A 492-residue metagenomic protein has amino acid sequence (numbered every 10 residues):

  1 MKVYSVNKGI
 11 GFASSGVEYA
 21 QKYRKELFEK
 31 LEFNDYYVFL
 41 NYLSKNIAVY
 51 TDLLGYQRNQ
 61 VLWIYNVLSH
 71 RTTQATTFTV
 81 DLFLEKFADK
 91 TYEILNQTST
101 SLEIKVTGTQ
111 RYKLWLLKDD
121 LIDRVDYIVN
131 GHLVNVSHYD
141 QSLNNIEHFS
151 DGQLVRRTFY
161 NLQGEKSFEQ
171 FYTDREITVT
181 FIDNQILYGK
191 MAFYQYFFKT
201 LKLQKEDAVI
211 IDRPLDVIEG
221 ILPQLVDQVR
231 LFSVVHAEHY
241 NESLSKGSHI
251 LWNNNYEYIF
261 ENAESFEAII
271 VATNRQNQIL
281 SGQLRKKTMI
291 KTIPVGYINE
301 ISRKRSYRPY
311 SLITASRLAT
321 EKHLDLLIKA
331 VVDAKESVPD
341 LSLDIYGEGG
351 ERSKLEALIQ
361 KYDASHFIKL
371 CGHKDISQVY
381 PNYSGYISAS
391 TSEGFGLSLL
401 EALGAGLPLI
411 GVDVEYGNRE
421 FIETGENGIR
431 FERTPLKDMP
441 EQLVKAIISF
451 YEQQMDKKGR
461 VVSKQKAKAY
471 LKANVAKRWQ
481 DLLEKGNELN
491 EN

Functional and structural regions predicted by a protein language model:
W252-Y256, E261-T288: A short, active-site helix/loop in glycosyltransferases that binds the activated sugar's phosphate group
R317-E336, G350-S353: A conserved mid-protein helix/loop that constitutes part of the nucleotide-sugar donor-binding site
K354-H373: Nucleotide-activated donor-binding/catalytic signature segment of Leloir-type glycosyltransferases, i.e., the conserved
H373-K374, Q378-Y383: Short alpha-helical donor nucleotide-sugar binding micro-motif in glycosyltransferases
T391: Aromatic "clamp/platform" in nucleotide-sugar-dependent glycosyltransferases that forms part of the donor/acceptor
P408-V412: Short hydrophobic beta-strand element within catalytic cores of glycosyltransferases and related nucleotide-activated
R419-I448: Change "using UDP/GDP/dTDP sugars" to "using nucleotide sugars
Q454-K485: A charged, aromatic-enriched C-terminal amphipathic alpha-helix characteristic of glycosyltransferases across folds
